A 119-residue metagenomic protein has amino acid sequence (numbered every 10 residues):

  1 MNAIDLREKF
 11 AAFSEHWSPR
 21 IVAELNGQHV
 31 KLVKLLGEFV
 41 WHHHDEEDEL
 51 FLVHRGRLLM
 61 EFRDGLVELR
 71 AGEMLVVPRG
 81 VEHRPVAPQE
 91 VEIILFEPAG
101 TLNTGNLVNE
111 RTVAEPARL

Functional and structural regions predicted by a protein language model:
M1-K31, V108-L119: A short, N-terminal "cap"/entry segment at the start of jelly-roll beta-barrel domains of the cupin/DSBH fold
E15-H16, H29-D45: Conserved short histidine dyad/triad with adjacent acidic residue
N26, H54-R55, R70-A71, Q89: A cytosolic small-molecule/anion-sensing beta-strand core signal
G27-H29, L36-E38, R57-L59, L66 (+1 more regions): Short, charged/polar surface micro-motifs in flexible loops or helix N-caps
K34-L36, H44-F62: Short, conserved beta-strand element in jelly-roll/cupin
R63-R79: Short acidic-glycine-tyrosine-enriched beta hairpin
R79-L107: Ligand-binding loop in jelly-roll beta-barrel domains
